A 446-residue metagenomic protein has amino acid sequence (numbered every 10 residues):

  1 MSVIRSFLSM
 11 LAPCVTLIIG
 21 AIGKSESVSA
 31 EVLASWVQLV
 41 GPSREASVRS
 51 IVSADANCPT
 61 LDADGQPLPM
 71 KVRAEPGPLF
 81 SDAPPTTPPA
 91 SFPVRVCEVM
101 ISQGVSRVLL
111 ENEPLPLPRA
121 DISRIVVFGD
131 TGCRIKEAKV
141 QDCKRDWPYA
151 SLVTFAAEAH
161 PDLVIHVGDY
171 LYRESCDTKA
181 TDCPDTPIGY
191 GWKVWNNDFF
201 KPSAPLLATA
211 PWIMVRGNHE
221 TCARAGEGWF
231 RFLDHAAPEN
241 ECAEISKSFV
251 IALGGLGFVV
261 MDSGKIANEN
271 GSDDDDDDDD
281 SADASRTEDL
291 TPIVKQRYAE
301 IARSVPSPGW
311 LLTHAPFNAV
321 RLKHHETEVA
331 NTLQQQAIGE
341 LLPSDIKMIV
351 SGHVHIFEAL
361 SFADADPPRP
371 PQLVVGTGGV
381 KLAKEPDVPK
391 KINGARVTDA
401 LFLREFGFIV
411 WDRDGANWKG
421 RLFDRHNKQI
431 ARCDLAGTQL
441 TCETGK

Functional and structural regions predicted by a protein language model:
I4, S9-A12, I18-K139, Y149 (+2 more regions): Acidic, histidine-bearing metal-coordination/catalytic regions of metal-dependent phosphoesterases
A34, C58, V105, S246-V250 (+6 more regions): Short, acidic/polar N-cap/turn motifs at the starts of alpha helices
S50, D130, V164, D169 (+6 more regions): Divalent metal-coordination and catalytic microenvironments
L109-E111, A180-R303, E328, Q336-E340 (+3 more regions): Extended active-site neighborhood of metal-dependent phosphoesterases/phosphodiesterases
I122-V140, G255-E269, W310-H314, P370-T377: Active-site-proximal beta-strand elements of phosphoester/diester hydrolases
I122-V215, E220-C222: Conserved, compact domain cores that house catalytic/ligand-binding motifs in diverse enzymes and effector modules
D162-V164, G309, K347: Conserved acidic residues
V167-E174, A302-L322: Short acidic, glycine-rich surface-loop motifs adjacent to enzyme active sites
